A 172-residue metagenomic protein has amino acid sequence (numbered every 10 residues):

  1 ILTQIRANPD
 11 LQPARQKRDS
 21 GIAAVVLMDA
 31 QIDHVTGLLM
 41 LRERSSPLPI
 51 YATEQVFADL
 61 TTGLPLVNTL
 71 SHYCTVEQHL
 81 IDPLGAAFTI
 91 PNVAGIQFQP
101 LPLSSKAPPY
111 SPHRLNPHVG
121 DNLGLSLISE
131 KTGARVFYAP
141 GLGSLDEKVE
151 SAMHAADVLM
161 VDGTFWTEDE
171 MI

Functional and structural regions predicted by a protein language model:
I1-P140, L145-S151, V158: Binuclear metal-dependent hydrolase catalytic cores
D157-W166: Non-cysteine beta-strand/loop elements that form the S-adenosyl-L-methionine
T167-I172: Active-site gating loops and adjacent loop-to-helix segments of metal-dependent hydrolytic enzymes
